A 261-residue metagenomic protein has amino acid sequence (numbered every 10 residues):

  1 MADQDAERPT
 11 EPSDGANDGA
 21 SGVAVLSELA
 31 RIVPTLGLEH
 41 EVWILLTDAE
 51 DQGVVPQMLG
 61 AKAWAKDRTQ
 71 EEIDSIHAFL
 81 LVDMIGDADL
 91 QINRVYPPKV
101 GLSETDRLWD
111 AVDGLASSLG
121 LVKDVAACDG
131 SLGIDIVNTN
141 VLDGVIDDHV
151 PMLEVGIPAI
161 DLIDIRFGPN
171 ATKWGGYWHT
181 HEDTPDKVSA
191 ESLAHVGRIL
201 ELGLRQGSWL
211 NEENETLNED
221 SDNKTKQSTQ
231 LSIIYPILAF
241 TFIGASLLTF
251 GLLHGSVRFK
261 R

Functional and structural regions predicted by a protein language model:
M1-P12, H195-I199, Q206-G207: Soluble metallo-hydrolase cores and metallopeptidase-like ectodomains found primarily in the secretory/periplasmic
A2, V82, I163: Active-site flanking residues adjacent to catalytic metal/cofactor-binding acidic residues
T10-S117: Acidic/histidine-rich catalytic neighborhood of metal-dependent amide-processing enzymes
E71, S208, G255-V257: Short glycine-centered helix-capping/turn motifs at secondary-structure transition points
A78, D87-N218: Active-site-adjacent substrate-binding region of metalloamidase/peptidase-like peptide-processing proteins
G168, L231-I233, R258-F259: Short, aromatic- and cysteine-enriched interfacial helices/patches that mediate contacts at lipid membranes
L217-F242: Juxtamembrane/start-of-transmembrane alpha-helix segments at the extracytoplasmic/lumenal side of membrane anchors
G244-R261: C-terminal membrane-anchoring or membrane-association module
